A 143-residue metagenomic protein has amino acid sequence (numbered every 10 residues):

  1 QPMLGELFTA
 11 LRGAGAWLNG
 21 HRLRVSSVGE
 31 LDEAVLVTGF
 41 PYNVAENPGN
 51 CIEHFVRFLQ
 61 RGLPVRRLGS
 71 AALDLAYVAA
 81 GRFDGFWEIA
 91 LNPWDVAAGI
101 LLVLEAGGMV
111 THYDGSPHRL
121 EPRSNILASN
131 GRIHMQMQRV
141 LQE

Functional and structural regions predicted by a protein language model:
Q1-L75, R123-E143: Acidic beta-strand-loop-alpha-helix segment within the catalytic core of divalent metal-dependent phosphate-processing
L18-N19, L68, W87-I89, Y113: Thr-Gly-centered strand-to-loop micro-motif
F40, I89-L91, D114-S116: Short secondary-structure boundary segments
Y42-N43, D84, P117-H118: A short, flexible beta-alpha/helix-coil linker loop
A76-A79, A97-E105: Hydrophobic residues within well-ordered alpha-helices
A80-G85, G108-M109: Alpha-to-beta junction loops
W94: Acidic donor-binding loop at a coil-to-helix junction in glycosyltransferase catalytic cores that engages
G107-P122: Acidic, metal-binding active-site segment of PIN/NYN-like and related structure-specific nucleases
